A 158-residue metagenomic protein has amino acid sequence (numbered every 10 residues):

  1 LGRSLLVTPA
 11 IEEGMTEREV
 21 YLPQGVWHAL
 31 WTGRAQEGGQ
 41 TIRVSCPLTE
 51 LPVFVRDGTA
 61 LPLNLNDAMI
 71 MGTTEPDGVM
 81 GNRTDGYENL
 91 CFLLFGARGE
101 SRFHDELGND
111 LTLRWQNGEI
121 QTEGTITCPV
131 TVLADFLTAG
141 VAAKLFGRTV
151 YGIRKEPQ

Functional and structural regions predicted by a protein language model:
L1-F136: Catalytic core of carbohydrate-active enzymes
T125, F136-Q158: A carboxyl-terminal module marker
